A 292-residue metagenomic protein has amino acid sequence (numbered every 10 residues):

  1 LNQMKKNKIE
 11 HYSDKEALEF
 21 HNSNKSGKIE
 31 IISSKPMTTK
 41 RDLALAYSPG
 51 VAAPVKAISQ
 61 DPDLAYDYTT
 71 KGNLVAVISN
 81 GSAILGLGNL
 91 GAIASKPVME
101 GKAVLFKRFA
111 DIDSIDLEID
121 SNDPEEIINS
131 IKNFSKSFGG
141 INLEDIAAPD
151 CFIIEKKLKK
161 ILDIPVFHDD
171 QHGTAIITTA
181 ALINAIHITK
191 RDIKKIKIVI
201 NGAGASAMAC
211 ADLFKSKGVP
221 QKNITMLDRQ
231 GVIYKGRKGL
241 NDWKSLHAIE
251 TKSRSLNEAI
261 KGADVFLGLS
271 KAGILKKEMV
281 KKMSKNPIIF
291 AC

Functional and structural regions predicted by a protein language model:
M4-V166: N-terminal ligand-binding/catalytic initiation module
K56-D61, L246-K252, K271-I274: Short gly/ser/thr-rich secondary-structure transition/capping motifs
D63-Y68, I131, I188-T189, L213-S216 (+2 more regions): A generic local secondary-structure boundary/capping motif
A76, D116-E118, N142, V199-I200 (+3 more regions): Structured core elements
L85, A92-A110, L162, H168 (+2 more regions): Glycine-rich phosphate/diphosphate-binding loop of Rossmann-like nucleotide-binding domains
S121-I127, A148-C151, Q171-A175, V232 (+1 more regions): Short acidic loop-to-helix transition motifs that present clustered carboxylates
S135, I193, A259-I260, V280-M283: A short, aliphatic-rich alpha-helical micro-motif
N142-D145, D169, L267-C292: ADP-ribose/adenylate-binding Rossmann-like module
